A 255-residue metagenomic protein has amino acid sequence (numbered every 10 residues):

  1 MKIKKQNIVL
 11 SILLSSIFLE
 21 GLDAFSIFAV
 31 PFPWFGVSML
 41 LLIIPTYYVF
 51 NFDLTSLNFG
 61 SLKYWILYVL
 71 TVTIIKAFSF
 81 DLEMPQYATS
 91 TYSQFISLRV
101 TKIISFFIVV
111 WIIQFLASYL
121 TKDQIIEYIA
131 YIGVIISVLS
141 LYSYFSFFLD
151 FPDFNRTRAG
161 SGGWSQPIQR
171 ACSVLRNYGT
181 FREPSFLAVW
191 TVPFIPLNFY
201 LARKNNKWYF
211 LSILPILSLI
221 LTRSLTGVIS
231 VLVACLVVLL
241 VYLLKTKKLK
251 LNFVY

Functional and structural regions predicted by a protein language model:
Q6-F25, L40-I108: N-terminal hydrophobic segments of proteins, predominantly signal-anchor/transmembrane helices of inner/organellar
Q6-L10, S61-L70, I104, V110-F154: Interfacial loop-to-transmembrane-helix boundary motif in multi-pass membrane proteins
F18-F28, T73, A77-M84, L141-F151 (+2 more regions): Transmembrane helix-loop junctions and nearby membrane-interface residues
F18-I27, T89, W164-T180: Juxtamembrane membrane-water interface segments that cap and precede transmembrane helices
P31-N51, I96-I108, L187-I195, I229-L236: Membrane-embedded alpha-helical segments of multi-pass membrane proteins, especially the transmembrane helices
I43-S56, W111-K122, N198-K204, L236-K247: Structural signal for the C-terminal ends of transmembrane alpha-helices and the immediately following loop
I126-F154, I168-K245: Alpha-helical transmembrane segments of multi-pass inner-membrane proteins
K245-Y255: Alpha-helical transmembrane segments and terminal signal-anchor/GPI-anchor hydrophobic tails, characterized by long
